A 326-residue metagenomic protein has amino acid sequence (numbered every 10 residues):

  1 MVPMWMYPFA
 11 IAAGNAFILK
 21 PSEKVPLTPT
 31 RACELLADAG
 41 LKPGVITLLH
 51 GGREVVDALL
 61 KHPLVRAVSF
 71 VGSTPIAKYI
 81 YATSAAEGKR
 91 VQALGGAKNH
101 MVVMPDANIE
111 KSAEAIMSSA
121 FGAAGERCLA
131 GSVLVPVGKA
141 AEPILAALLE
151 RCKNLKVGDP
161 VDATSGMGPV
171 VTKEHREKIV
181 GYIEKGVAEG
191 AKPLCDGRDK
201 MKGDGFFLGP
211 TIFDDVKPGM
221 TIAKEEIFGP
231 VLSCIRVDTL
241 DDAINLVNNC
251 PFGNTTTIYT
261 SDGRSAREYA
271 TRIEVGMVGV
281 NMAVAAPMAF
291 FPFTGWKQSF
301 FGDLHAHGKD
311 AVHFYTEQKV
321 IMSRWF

Functional and structural regions predicted by a protein language model:
M1-K111, V237, G302: Rossmann-like NAD(P) dinucleotide-binding subdomain of oxidoreductase/dehydrogenase enzymes
Y7-A10, G14, I46, R66-V68 (+10 more regions): Buried hydrophobic positions in well-ordered alpha/beta secondary-structure cores of metabolic enzymes
K24, V171-E174, L232-I235: Glycosyltransferase donor-binding loop in the core domain
L27-T28, A58, Y79, P143-I144 (+2 more regions): Phosphate- and divalent-cation-binding pockets in alpha/beta enzyme and binding domains that engage nucleotide-derived
G40, A67, P75-K217, L240-D241 (+3 more regions): ALDH superfamily catalytic-core signature
L41, V65, V102, K156-V157 (+3 more regions): Conserved C-terminal structural/oligomerization subdomain of aldehyde/semialdehyde dehydrogenase
A58-L59, A115, L246, Y269: CheY-like receiver
